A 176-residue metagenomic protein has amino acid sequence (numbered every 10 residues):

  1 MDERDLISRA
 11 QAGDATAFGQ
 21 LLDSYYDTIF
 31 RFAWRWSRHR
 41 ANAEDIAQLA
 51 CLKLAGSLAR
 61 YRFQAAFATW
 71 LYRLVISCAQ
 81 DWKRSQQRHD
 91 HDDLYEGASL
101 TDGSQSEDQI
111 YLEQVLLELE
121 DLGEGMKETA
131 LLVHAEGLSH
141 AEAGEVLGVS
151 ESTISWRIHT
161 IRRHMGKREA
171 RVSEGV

Functional and structural regions predicted by a protein language model:
R9-Q20, F30-L49, E151, E174-V176: Short, charged helix-capping/linker segments at alpha-helix termini
Q11-A12, R35-R38, Q48-A66, S85-Q87: Sigma70-family region 2
A12-A15, Q87, S99-L131, E136-V146: Amphipathic alpha-helical segment used for protein-protein interaction
L22-R40, S57, L119, R168-R171: Amphipathic, Lys/Arg- and hydrophobic-enriched alpha-helical face
R31, D45-L52, A65-S77: Structural recognition of an alpha-helix C-terminal capping motif at a helix-to-coil junction
G56-F63, R73-D93, D108, T160: Arg/Lys-rich amphipathic alpha helix in sigma70-family domain 2
I76, Q80, M126, A135 (+2 more regions): DNA-recognition helix of helix-turn-helix
